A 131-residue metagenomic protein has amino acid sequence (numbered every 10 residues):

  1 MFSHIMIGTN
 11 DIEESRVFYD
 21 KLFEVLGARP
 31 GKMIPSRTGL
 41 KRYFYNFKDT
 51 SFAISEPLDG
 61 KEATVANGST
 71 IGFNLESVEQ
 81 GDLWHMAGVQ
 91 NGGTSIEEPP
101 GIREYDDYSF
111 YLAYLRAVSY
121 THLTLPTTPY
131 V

Functional and structural regions predicted by a protein language model:
M1-I5, N67-I71, Y111: Short amphipathic alpha-helical segments
G8-S51: Core segments of cupin and vicinal oxygen chelate
N10-E14, G72-V118: Vicinal oxygen chelate
Y45-L83, V89-Q90: Long, continuous compositionally biased terminal/linker segments
D49, E56-D59, P99-E104, T127: Short, well-ordered turn and helix-capping elements at secondary-structure junctions
T121-T127: Conserved small/polar residues in nucleotide/adenosyl-binding loops
